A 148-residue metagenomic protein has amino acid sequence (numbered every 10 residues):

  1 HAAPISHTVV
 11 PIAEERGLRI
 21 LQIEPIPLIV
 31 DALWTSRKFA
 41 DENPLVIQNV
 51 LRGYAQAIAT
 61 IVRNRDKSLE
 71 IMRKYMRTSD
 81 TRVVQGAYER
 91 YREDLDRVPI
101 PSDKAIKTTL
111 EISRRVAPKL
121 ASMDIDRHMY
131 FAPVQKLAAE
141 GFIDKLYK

Functional and structural regions predicted by a protein language model:
H1-R77: Pocket-lining segment of extracytoplasmic ligand-binding domains
A2, I20, D80, L120-S122 (+1 more regions): Residue-level detector of short coil/turn "hinge" positions at structural boundaries
S6, E24, V84, D124-I125: Short loop/turn and capping residues at structural boundaries
A13, V30-D31, R90-Y91, Y130-A132: Short secondary-structure boundary/hinge segments and terminal tails
I29, V83-G86, I125-D126, L137: Alpha-helical structural elements
T35, D41-E42, R97, S102 (+3 more regions): Generic structural "secondary-structure junction" signal
N43-M123: Secondary-structure end/capping motifs
R114-K148: Conserved C-terminal helix/tail region of periplasmic/extracytoplasmic solute-binding proteins
